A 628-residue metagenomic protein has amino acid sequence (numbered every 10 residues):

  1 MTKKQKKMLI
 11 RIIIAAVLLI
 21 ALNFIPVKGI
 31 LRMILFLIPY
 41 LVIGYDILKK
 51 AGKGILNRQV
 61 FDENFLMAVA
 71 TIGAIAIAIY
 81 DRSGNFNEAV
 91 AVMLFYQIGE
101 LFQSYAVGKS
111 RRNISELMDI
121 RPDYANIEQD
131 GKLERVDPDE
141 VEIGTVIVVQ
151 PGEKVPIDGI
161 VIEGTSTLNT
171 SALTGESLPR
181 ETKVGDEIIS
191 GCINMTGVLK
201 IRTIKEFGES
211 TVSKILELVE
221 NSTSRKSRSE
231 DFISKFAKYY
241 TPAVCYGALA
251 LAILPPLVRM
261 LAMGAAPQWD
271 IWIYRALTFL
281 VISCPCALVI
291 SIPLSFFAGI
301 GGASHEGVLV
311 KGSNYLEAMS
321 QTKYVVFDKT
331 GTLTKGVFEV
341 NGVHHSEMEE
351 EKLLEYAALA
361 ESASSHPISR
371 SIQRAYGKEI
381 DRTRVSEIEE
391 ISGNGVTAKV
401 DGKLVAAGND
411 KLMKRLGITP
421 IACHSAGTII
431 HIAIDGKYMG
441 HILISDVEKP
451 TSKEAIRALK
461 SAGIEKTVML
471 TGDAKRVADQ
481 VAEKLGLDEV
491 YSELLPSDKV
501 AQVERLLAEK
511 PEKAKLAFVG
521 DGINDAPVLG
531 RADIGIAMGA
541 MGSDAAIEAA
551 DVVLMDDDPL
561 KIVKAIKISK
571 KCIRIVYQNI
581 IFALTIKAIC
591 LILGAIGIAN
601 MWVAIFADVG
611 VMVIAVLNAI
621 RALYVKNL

Functional and structural regions predicted by a protein language model:
M1-I14, I34, Y45-I75, L216-A250 (+5 more regions): Soluble-to-membrane junctions at the N-terminal ends of transmembrane alpha-helices in multi-pass ion-transporting
T2-Y124, K235, P242, V343: Transmembrane helix-loop-helix hairpins at the membrane interface
G29-L37, F61-A68, D81-V92, F232 (+4 more regions): Membrane-water interface of transmembrane alpha-helices in multipass transporters/channels
G52-F61, Y105-E116, L294-S313, A622-L628: Juxtamembrane helix-loop transition segments at the membrane interface in multi-pass membrane proteins
F65-L66, A91-P151, T182, V310 (+5 more regions): Juxtamembrane coupling segments of multi-pass membrane pumps/enzymes
E116-E209, N314-A357, E387, K399: Conserved cytosolic catalytic loops of P-type ATPases
V340-K466, K475, L487-V503: P-type ATPase nucleotide-binding
G402, T428, I434-Q578, I586: Conserved ATP-binding TGD loop and adjacent catalytic N/P-domain core of P-type ATPases
